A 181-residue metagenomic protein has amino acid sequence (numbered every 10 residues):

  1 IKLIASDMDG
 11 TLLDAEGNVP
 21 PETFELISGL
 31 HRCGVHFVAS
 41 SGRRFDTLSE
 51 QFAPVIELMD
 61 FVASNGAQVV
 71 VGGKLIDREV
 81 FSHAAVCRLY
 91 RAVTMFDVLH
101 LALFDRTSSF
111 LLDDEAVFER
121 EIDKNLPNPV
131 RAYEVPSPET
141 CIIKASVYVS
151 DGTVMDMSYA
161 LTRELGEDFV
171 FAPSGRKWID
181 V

Functional and structural regions predicted by a protein language model:
I1, I56-L58, I142, F169: Core-facing hydrophobic residues within beta-strands of well-ordered domains
K2-E16: Asp-based phosphoryl-transfer active-site loop
L13, S49, S158: A short local structural element in Rossmann-fold oxidoreductases
L13-D14, I76-D77, K144: Short, contiguous strand/loop micro-motifs
N18-E119: Active-site phosphate-binding/coordination module
A92, V98-H100, F104-V181: Conserved acidic, metal-coordinating active-site core of Asp-based, Mg2+-dependent phosphoryl-transfer enzymes
